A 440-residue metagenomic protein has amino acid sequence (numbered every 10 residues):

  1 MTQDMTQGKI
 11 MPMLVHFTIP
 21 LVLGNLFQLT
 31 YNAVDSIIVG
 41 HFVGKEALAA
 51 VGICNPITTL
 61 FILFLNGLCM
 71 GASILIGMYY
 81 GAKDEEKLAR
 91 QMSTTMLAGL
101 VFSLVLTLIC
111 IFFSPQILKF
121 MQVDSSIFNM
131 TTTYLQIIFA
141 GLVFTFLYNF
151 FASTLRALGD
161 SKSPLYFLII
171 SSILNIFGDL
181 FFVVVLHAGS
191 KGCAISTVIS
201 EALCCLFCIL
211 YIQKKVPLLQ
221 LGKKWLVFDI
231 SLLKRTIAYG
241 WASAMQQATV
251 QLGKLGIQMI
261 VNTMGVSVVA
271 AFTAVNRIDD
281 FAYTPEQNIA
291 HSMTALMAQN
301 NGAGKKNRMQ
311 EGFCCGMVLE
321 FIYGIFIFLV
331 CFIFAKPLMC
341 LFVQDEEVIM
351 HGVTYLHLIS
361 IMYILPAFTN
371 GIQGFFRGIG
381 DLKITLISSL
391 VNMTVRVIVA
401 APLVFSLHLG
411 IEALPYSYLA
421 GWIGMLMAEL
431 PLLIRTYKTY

Functional and structural regions predicted by a protein language model:
M1-T18, I76-G141, V185-W241, M297-M362 (+1 more regions): Short alpha-helical transmembrane segments in multi-pass integral membrane proteins
M5-F42, P56-G71, L75, L100-T107 (+6 more regions): N-terminal transmembrane alpha-helices
H16-D35, I137, S171, S200-C204 (+4 more regions): Transmembrane helical elements of multi-pass membrane transporters/channels
L21, N25, I37, I74 (+15 more regions): Transmembrane alpha-helix boundary and packing residues in multipass membrane permease domains and related
L26, T30-A49, L118-S125, F181-A188 (+5 more regions): Helix-terminus/linker motif at the lipid-water interface of multi-pass membrane proteins
K45-P56, L135, A194, V266-F281 (+2 more regions): Small-residue hotspots at the loop-to-helix junctions and early N-terminal turns of transmembrane alpha-helices
L48-L108, T145-P164, A271-A335, P366-G380 (+1 more regions): Small-residue-rich hydrophobic transmembrane alpha-helices
C69, I137-R156, P164-S172, C193-L206 (+4 more regions): Short runs within selected transmembrane alpha-helices of multi-pass transporters and secretion channels
